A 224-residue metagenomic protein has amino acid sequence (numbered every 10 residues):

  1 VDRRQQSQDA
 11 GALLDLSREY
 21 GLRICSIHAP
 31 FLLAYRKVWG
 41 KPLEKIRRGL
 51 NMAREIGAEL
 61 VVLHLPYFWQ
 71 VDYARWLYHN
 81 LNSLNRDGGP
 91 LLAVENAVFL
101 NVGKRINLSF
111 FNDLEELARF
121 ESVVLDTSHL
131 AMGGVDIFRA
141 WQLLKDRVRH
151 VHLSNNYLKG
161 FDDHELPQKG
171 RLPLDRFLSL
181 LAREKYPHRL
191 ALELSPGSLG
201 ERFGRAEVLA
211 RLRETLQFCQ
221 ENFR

Functional and structural regions predicted by a protein language model:
V1-R4, A29-L32, P66-F68, E95-F99 (+3 more regions): Active-site beta-loop-alpha junctions enriched in small/polar residues
V1-S17: Glycine-rich, proline-tolerant flexible connector loops at the mouths of alpha/beta enzymes
R3-R4, G40, Q168: Residue-level marker of alpha-helix boundaries and capping positions
G11-L14, G88-E95, H152, L180: Generic alpha-helical hydrophobic packing signal
E19-Y20, L33-S122, M132, L209-R211: Active-site acidic/histidine proton-transfer and metal-coordination neighborhood in alpha/beta enzyme cores
G21-P30: Short, structured active-site "lid" loops
L43, R47-G57, R105, F111-L125 (+1 more regions): Histidine-acidic metal/acid-base catalytic patches
